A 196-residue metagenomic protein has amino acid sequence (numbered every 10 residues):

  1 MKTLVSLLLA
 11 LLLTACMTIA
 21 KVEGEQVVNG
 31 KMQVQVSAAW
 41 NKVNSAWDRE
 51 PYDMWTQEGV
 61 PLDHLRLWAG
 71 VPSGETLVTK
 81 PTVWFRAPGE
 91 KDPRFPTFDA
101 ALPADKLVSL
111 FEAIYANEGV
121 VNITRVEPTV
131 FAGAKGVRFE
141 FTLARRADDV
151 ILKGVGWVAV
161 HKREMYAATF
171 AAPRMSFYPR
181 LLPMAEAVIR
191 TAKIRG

Functional and structural regions predicted by a protein language model:
M1-C16: Sec-dependent bacterial lipoprotein signal peptides
A15-K31: Bacterial Sec signal peptide processing site at the extreme N-terminus
N29-E50: Proline-anchored loop/turn motifs at beta-strand termini and strand-loop-strand connectors
K31, F98-D105, M175, P179 (+1 more regions): Soluble non-cytosolic domains of exported or imported proteins
V36, P103-L107, F111, L181-V188: Stable alpha-helical elements in mature extracytoplasmic
N41, E112, A116, V120 (+1 more regions): Sec-exported extracytoplasmic/periplasmic mature domains
D48-K153: Conserved polar/disulfide-associated segments of primarily extracytoplasmic proteins
N122, E127-G196: Short, well-structured beta-strand
